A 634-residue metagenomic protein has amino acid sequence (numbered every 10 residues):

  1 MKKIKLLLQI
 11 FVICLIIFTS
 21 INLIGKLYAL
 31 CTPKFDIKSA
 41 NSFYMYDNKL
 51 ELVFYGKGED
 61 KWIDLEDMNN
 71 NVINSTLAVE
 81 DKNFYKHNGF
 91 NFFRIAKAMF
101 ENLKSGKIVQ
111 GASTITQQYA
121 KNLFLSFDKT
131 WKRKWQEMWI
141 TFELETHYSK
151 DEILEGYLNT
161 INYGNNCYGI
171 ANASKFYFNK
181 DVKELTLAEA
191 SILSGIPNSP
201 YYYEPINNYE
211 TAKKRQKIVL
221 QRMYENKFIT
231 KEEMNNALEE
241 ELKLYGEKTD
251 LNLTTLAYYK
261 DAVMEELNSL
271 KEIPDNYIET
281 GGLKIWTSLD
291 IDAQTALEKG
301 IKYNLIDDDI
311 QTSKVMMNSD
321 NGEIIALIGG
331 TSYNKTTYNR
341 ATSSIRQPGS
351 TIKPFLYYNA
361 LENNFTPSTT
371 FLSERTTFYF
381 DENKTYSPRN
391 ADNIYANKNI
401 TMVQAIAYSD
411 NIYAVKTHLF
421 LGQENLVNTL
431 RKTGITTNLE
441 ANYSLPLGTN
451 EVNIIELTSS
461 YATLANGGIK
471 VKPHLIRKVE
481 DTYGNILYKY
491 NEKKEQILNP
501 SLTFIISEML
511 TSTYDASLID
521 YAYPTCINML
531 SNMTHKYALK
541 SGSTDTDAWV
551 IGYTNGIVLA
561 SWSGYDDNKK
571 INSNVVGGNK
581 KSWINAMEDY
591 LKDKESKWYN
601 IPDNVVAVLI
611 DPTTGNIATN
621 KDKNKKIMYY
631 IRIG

Functional and structural regions predicted by a protein language model:
K2-D307, I324-I325: Juxtamembrane regions of bacterial inner-membrane/periplasmic proteins, predominantly the peptidoglycan biogenesis
K61-L65, Q311, K335-F355, P367-E374 (+1 more regions): Short active-site loop at a secondary-structure junction that contains or immediately precedes the catalytic residue(s)
S75-L77, M223, L297, N321-G322 (+6 more regions): Active-site SXXK
Y85-R94, Y168-I170, T230-N235, K335-Y338 (+3 more regions): Short, well-structured active-site flanking segments
K104-K129, T249-L253, F365-L426, N442 (+2 more regions): Conserved catalytic neighborhood of penicillin-recognizing serine enzymes
K121, L125, N159-N166, K183 (+13 more regions): Glycine-rich, acidic and aromatic/proline-enriched surface loops and short helix-turn segments that act as binding
T287-D307, K314-M316, L327, Y333-Y338 (+3 more regions): A penicillin-recognizing enzyme superfamily signal
T385-N390, G422-Y461, L475: Mid-domain, small-residue-enriched loop/turn segments at the edges of structured enzyme/sensor domains
